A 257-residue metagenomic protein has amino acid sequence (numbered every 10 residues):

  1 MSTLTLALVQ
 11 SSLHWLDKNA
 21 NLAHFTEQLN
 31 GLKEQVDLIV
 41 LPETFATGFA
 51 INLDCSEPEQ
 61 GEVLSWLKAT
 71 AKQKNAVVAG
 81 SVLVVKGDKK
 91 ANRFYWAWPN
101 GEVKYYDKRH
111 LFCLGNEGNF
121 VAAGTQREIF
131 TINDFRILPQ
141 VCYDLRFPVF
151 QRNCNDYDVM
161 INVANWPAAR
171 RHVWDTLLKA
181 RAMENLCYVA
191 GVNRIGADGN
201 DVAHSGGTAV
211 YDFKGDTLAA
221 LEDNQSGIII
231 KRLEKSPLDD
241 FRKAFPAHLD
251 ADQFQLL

Functional and structural regions predicted by a protein language model:
T3-L13, D17, R93, D134-D144 (+1 more regions): Active-site-proximal beta-strand elements of phosphoester/diester hydrolases
S12, F45, L83-V84, L111 (+4 more regions): Catalytic metal-binding/acid-base residues of hydrolase active sites
K18, A23, E27-K104, P167-R181 (+1 more regions): Cys-nucleophile CN-hydrolase/nitrilase-fold catalytic domain and related Cys-dependent amidase chemistry that acts on
E62-V78, R146-S226: CN hydrolase (nitrilase-like) catalytic-core segments centered on the catalytic cysteine and neighboring Lys/Glu
G80-V82, R93-W96, E128, T208-V210 (+1 more regions): Short beta-strand scaffold segments in enzyme catalytic cores
V85-N155, A169-T176, E234-A247, L257: Active-site catalytic loop in hydrolytic enzyme cores
D223-I230, S236: A hydrophobic, small-residue-rich beta->alpha segment in the mid-to-C-terminal subdomain of diverse proteins
